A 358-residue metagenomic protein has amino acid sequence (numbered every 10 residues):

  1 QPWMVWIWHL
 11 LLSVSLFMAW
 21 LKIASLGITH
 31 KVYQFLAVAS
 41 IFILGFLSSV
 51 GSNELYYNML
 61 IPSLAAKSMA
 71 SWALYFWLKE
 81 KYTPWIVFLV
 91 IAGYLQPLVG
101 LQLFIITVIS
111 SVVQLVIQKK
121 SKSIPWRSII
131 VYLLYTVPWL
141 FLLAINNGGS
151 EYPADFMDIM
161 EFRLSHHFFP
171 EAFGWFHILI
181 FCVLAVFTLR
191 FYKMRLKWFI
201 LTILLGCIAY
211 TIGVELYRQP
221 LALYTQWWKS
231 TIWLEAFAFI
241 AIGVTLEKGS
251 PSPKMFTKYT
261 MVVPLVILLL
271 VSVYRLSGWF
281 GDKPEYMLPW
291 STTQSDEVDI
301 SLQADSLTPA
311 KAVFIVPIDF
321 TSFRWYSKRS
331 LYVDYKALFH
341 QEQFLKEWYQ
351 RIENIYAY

Functional and structural regions predicted by a protein language model:
Q1-M4, P97-I105, V112-T231, E235: Transmembrane catalytic cores of multi-pass membrane glycosyltransferases and polysaccharide-assembly enzymes
P2, A37-L64: Aromatic- and kink-enriched transmembrane "portal" helix at the membrane-lumen/periplasm boundary that abuts
I7, L11-H30: Transmembrane-helix motifs of polytopic, lipid-linked glycan transferases
S13, S291-V298, L302-Y358: Short periplasmic/luminal acceptor-recognition loop of GT-C membrane glycosyltransferases, typified by
A65-P84, I117-Q118: Membrane-interface transmembrane helices that cradle and orient dolichyl/undecaprenyl
F76, T83-P97, V108, V131-Y135: Membrane-interface alpha helices of multi-pass inner-membrane proteins
V87-Y94, L101-L115, I240, L246: Hydrophobic transmembrane alpha-helices of multi-pass, membrane-embedded glycosylation machinery
L133, K248-W279: Signature aromatic-anchored transmembrane alpha helix within multi-pass, membrane-resident enzymes that catalyze glycan
